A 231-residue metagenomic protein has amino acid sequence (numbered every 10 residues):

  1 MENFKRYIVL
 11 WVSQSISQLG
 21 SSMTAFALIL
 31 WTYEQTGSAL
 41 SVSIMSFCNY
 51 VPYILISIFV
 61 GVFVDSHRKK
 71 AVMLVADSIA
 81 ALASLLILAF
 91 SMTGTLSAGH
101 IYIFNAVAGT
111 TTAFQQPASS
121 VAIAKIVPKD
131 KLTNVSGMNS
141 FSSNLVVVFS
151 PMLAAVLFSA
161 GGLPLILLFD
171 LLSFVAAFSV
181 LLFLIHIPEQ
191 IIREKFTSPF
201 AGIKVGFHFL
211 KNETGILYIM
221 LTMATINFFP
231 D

Functional and structural regions predicted by a protein language model:
M1-Y7, H186-M220: Juxtamembrane intracellular "pre-TM" segments in multi-pass secondary transporters
S15, L96-F114, A224: Hydrophobic core of transmembrane alpha-helices in multi-pass small-molecule transporters, especially MFS/SLC-type
S66-A80: Cytoplasmic membrane-interface "Motif A"-like loop-to-helix N-cap segments of 12-TM Major Facilitator Superfamily
S78-T95: C-terminal ends and interior cores of transmembrane alpha-helices in multi-pass membrane transporters/permeases
G94, V121, K125, L163 (+1 more regions): Helix-loop junctions on the cytosolic side of multi-pass membrane transporters, especially the intracellular loop
F104-V147: Cytoplasmic helix-loop-helix junction between adjacent transmembrane helices in 12-TM secondary transporters
G161-L168, H208-D231: A single, central transmembrane helix in multi-pass transporters
